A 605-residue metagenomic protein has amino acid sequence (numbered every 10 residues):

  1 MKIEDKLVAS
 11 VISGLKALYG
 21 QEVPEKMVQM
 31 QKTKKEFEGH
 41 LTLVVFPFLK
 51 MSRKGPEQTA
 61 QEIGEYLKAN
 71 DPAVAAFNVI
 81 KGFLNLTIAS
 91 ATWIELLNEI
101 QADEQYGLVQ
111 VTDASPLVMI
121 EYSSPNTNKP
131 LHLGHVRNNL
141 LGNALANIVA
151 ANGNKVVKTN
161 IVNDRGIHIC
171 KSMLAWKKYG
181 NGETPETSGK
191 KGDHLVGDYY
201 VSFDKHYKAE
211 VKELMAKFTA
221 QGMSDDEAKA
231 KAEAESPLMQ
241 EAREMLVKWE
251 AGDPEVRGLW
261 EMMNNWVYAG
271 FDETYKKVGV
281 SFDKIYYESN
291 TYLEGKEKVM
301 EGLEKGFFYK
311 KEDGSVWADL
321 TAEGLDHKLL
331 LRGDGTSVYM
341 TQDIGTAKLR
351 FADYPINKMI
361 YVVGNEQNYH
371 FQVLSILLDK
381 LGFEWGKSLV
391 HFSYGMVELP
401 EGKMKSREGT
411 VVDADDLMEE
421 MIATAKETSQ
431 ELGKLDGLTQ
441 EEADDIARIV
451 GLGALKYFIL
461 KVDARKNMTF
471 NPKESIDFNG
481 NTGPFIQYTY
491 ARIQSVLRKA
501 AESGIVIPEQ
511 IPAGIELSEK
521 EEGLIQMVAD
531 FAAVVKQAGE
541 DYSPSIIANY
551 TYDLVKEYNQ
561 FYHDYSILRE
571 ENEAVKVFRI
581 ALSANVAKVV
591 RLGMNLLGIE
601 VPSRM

Functional and structural regions predicted by a protein language model:
M1-I94, T112-M605: Non-catalytic interaction-recognition regions
E95-Q101: Short, charged, solvent-exposed linker or helix-capping segments at domain edges/interfaces that act as flexible hinges
Q101-D113: Flexible, low-complexity linker/hinge segments
